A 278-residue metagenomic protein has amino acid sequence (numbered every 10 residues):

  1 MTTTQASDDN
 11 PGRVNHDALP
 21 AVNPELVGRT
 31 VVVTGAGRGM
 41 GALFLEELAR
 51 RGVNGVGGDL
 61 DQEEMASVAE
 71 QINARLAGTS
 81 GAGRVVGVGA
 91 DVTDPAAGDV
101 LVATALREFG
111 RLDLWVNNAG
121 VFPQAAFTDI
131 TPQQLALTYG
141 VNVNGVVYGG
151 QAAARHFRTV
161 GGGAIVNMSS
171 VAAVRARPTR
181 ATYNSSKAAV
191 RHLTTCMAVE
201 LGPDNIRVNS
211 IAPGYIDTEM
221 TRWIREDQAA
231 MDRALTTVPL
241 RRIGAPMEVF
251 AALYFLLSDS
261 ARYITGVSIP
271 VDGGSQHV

Functional and structural regions predicted by a protein language model:
T2-V22, R175, Y254, T265-V278: Short C-terminal tail/terminal secondary-structure segment of NAD(P)H-dependent dehydrogenase/reductase domains
P24-V56: Canonical Rossmann dinucleotide-binding motif of NAD(H)/NADP(H)-dependent dehydrogenases/reductases, specifically
R51-S67: Conserved glycine-rich Rossmann-like NAD(P)H-binding loop of the short-chain dehydrogenase/reductase
V121, T128-V147, V166, Y183 (+2 more regions): Catalytic Tyr-X3-Lys loop
V147, R242-V271, Q276: C-terminal substrate-recognition "lid" of short-chain dehydrogenase/reductases
G150, S186, T194: Active-site helix of classical SDR
R155, V199-P203, R262: Alpha-helical segment proximal to the catalytic Tyr-Lys
S170: Residue(s) in the substrate-gating loop at a strand-loop-helix junction that position the organic substrate next
